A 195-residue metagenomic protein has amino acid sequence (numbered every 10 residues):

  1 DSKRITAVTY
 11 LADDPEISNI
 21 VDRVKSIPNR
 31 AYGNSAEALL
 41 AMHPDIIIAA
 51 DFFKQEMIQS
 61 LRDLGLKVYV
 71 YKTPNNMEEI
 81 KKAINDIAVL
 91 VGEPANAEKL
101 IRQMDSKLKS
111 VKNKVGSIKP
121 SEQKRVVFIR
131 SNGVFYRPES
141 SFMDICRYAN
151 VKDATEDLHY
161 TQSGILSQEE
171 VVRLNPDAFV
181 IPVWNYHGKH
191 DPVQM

Functional and structural regions predicted by a protein language model:
D1-M42, I46-D51, V151-A154: A short, structured surface patch at a secondary-structure boundary
A7-T9, I48-D51, V70-N75, V127-E139 (+1 more regions): Short beta-strand->loop
Y10-D13, F52-K54, K72-N76, V151-K152 (+2 more regions): Short, acidic/turn-prone active-site loops that include or flank metal/cofactor- and phosphate-binding residues
A12-D14, K25, R137-S163: Alpha-helical, coiled-coil/dimerization segments enriched in small aliphatic residues
P15-D22, E79-K82, H190-D191: Short, charged, surface-exposed secondary-structure boundary motifs
S26, S35-A49, L66, S167-W184: Proline-aspartate-enriched helix->loop->beta-strand connector
F53-D63, I181-M195: A ligand-binding cleft/hinge motif common to bilobed small-molecule-binding domains
E56-V134, T155-D157, S163-I165, L174: Extracytoplasmic substrate-binding proteins
